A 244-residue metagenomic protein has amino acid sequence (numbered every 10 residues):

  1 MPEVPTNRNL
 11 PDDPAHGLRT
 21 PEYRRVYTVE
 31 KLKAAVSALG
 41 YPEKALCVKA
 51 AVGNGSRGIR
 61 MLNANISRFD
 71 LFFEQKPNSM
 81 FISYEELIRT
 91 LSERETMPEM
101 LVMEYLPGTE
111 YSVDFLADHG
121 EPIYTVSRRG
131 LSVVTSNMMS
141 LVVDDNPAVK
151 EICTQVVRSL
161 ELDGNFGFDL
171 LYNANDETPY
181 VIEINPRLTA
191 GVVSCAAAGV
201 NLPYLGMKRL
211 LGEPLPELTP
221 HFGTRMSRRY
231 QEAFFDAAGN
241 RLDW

Functional and structural regions predicted by a protein language model:
E3-E99: Active-site nucleotide/adenylate-binding loops and adjacent lid/helix of ATP-dependent enzymes
V26-V29, E110, P147, V200: Electropositive phosphate-/nucleotide-binding environments in soluble metabolic enzymes
Y27, E104, F166: Short loop/edge segments at beta-strand edges and connector loops that shape dinucleotide/nucleotide cofactor-binding
G40, V52-G53, Y105-T109, E161-G164: A short catalytic or substrate-binding loop motif that flags glycine-/basic-rich loops and adjacent residues that bind
E43-K44, P98, T109-Y111, G164-F166: Short beta-strand or tight-loop elements that sit immediately N-terminal to catalytic metal-binding acidic residues
R57, F72-T154, Y172, P179-Y180: Phosphate-binding site of ATP-dependent enzymes
M61-N63, A117, A197-G199: Short, glycine/charged-enriched secondary-structure capping and boundary segments
L131-S136, V142-W244: ATP-dependent carboxylate activation and anion-phosphoryl transfer catalytic cores that bind Mg-ATP to form
